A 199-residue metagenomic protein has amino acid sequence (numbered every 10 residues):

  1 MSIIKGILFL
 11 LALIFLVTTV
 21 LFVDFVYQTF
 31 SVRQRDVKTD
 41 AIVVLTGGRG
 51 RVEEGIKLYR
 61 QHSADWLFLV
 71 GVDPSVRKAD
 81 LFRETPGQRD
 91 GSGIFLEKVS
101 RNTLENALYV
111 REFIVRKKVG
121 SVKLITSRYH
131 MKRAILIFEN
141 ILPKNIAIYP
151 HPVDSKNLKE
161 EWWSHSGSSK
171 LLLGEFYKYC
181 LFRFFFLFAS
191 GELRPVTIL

Functional and structural regions predicted by a protein language model:
M1-I3: N-terminal Lys/Arg-rich, disordered targeting/topogenic segments
K5-D24: Hydrophobic membrane-insertion alpha-helices, especially the h-region of bacterial N-terminal signal peptides
V20, D24-S166: A structural signal for short, hydrophobic/glycine-enriched beta-strand patches
H165-P195: A transmembrane-helix-recognition feature enriched in membrane-embedded lipid enzymes and envelope glyco-/phospholipid
I198-L199: Short, solvent-exposed mixed-charge patches
